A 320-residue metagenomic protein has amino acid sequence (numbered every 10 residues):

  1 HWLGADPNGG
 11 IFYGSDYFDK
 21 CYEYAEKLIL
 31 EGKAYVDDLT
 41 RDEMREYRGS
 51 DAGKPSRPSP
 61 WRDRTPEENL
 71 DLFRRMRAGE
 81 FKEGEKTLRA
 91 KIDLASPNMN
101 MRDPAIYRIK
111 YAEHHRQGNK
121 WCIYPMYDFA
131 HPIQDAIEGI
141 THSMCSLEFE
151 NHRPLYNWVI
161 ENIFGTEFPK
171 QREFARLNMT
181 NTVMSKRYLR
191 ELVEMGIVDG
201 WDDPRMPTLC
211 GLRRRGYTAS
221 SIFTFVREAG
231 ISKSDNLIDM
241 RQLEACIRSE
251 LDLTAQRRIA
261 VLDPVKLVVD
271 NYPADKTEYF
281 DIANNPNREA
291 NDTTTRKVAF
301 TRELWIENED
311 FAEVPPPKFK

Functional and structural regions predicted by a protein language model:
H1, E43-D51, F129-P132, E194 (+1 more regions): Short, compositionally biased low-complexity segments
H1-S15, A25: A glycine-rich helix N-cap at a beta->alpha junction
W2-A5, K27-A34, I231: Alpha-helix capping at helix-to-loop junctions
A5, G165-T166, Y217: Helix N-cap/coil-helix junction residues
N8-G10, M144, P207: Short beta-alpha connecting loops at secondary-structure transitions that line or flank enzyme active sites
Y13-G14, K20, Y24-L189, D199 (+4 more regions): Active-site cores that bind ATP or allylic diphosphates and position pyrophosphate for catalysis
P169-C246, E250: Long, charged, mostly alpha-helical binding arms that flank functional sites
